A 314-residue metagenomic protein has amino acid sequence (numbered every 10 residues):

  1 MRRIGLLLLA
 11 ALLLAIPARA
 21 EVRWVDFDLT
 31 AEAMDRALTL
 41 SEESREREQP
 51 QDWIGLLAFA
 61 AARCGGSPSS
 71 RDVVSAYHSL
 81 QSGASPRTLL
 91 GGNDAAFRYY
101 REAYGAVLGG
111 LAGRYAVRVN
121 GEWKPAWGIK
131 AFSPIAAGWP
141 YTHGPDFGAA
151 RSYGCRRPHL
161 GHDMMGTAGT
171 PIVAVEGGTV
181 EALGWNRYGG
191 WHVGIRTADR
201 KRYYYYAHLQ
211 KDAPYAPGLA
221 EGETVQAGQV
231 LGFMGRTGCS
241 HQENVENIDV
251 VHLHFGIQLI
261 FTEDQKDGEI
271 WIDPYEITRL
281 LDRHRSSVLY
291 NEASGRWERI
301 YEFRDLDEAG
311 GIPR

Functional and structural regions predicted by a protein language model:
R3-G5, I16-R98: Cationic-aromatic interfacial patches
L8: Structural signature of FAD isoalloxazine-binding scaffolds in flavoprotein oxidoreductases
L12-L14: Hydrophobic core
G83-W191, A227, R279, R283-R314: Surface-exposed, glycine-biased beta-strand/turn segments
D163-M165, I172-A174, G194-R196, Y203-A207 (+3 more regions): Structural recognition of the beta-strand scaffold that forms the well-ordered cores of secreted hydrolase catalytic
V175-G218, Q242-V251: Zn2+-dependent peptidoglycan hydrolase active-site motif and core
E223-R296: Conserved, short, structured surface segments that act as functional micro-motifs
